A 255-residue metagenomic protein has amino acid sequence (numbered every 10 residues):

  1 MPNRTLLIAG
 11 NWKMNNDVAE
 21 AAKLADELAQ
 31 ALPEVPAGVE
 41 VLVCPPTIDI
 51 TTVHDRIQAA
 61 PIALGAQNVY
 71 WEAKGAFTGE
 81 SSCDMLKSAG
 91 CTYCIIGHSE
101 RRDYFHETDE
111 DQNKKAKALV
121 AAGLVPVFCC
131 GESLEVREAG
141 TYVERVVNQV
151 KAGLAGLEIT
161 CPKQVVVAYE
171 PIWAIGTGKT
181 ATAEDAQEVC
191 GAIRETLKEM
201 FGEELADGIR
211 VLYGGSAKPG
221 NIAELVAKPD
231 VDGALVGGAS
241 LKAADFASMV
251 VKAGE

Functional and structural regions predicted by a protein language model:
M1-E255: Active-site loop-to-helix "anion-binding N-cap" substructures in soluble metabolic enzymes
